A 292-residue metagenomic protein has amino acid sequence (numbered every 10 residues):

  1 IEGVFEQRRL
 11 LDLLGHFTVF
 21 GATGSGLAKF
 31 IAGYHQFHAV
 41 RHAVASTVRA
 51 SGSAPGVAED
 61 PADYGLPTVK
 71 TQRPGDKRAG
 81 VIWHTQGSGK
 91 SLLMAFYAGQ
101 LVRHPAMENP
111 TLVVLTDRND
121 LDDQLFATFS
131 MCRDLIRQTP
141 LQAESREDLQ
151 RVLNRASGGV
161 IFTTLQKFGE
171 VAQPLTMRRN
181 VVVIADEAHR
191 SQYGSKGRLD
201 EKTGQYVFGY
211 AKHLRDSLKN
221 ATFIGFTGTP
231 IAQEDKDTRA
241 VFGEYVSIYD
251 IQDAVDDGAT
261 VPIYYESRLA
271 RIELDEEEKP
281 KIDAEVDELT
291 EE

Functional and structural regions predicted by a protein language model:
I1-T111, D120-I136, S157-V160, N180 (+2 more regions): ATP-dependent helicase/translocase motor core
T85-Q86, H189, A211-E234, G258: Conserved helicase ATPase motor motifs in RecA-like P-loop NTPase domains
N119, P140-Q150, T164-E170: Conserved helicase motor
L121, K167, R190-Y193, I231-A232: Residues immediately C-terminal
E144-I161, P174-R178: Conserved motor-coupling elements within RecA-like helicase/translocase cores
I161-T163, V183-I184, T222-T227: Structural recognition of the conserved hydrophobic beta-strand(s) that form the central parallel beta-sheet of P-loop
T176-T222: SF2 helicase catalytic motif II
D235-E292: Interdomain helical connector at the RecA1-RecA2 junction of SF1/SF2 helicase-like NTPases
